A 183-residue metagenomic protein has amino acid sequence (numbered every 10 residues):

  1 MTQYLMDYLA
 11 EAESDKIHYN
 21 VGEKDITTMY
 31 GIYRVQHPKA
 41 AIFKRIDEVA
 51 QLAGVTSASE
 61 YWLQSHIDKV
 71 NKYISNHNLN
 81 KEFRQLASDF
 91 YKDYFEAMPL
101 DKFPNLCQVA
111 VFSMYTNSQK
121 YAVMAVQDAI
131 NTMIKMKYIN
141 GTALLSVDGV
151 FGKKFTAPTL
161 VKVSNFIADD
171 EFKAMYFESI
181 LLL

Functional and structural regions predicted by a protein language model:
M1-L183: Cell-wall polysaccharide-cleaving catalytic domain and substrate-binding groove, primarily in peptidoglycan/chitin
